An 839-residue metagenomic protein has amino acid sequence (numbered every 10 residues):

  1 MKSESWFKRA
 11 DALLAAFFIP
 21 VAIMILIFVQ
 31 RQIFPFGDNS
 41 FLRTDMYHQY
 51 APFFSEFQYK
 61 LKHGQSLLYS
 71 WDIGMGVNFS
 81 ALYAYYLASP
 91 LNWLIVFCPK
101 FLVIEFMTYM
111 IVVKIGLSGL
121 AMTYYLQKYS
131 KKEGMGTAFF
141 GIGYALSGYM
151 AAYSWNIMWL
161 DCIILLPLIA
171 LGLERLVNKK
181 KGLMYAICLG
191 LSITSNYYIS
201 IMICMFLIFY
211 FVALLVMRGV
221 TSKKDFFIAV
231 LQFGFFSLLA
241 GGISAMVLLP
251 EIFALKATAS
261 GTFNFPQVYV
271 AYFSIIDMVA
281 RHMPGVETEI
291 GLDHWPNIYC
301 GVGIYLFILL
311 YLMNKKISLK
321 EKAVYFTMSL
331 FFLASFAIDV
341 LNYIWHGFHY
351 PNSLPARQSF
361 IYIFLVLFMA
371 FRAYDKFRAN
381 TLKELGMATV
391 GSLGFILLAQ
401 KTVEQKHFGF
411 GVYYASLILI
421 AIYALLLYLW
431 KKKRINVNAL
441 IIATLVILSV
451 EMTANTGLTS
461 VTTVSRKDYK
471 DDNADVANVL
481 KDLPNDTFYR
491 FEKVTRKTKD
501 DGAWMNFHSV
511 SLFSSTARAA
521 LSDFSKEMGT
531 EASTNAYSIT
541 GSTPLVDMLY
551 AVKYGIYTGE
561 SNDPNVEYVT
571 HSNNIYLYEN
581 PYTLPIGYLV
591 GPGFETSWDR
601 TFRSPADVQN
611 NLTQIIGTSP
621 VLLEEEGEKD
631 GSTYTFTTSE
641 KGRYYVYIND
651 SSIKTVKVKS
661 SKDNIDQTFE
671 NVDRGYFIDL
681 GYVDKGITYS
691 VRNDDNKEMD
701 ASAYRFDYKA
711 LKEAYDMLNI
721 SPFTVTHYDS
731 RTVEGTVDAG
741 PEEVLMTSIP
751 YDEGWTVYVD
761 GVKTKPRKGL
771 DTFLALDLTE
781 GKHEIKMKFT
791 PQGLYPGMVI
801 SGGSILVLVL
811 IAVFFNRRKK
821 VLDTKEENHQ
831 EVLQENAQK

Functional and structural regions predicted by a protein language model:
M1-I33, I228, Q232, N438-T444 (+1 more regions): Start-transfer (signal-anchor) and selected internal transmembrane alpha helices of multi-pass inner/ER membrane
K2-S5, F53, G617-L833, Q838-K839: Active-site-proximal, structured, solvent-exposed surfaces of multi-pass membrane proteins that position macromolecular
P20-V21, I111, I115-Y129, G134-G219 (+4 more regions): Membrane-embedded helix bundles of polyisoprenyl
A22-M122, I142-I163, S195, M202 (+4 more regions): Membrane-interface coil-to-helix junctions
T44, H48-Y59, P90, A229-K315 (+7 more regions): Periplasmic/ER-lumenal interhelical loops and adjacent helix-loop junctions in multi-pass membrane proteins
S118-L126, L165-V177, M205-A213, Y305-L312 (+4 more regions): Transmembrane alpha-helical segments
L176, K180, I199, A323-Y343 (+3 more regions): Contiguous transmembrane helix-bundle modules in multi-pass membrane proteins
I447-K467, V479-Y550, Y582-I616, A714-M717 (+2 more regions): Extracytoplasmic/lumenal acceptor-recognition loop(s) of multi-pass membrane glycoenzymes
